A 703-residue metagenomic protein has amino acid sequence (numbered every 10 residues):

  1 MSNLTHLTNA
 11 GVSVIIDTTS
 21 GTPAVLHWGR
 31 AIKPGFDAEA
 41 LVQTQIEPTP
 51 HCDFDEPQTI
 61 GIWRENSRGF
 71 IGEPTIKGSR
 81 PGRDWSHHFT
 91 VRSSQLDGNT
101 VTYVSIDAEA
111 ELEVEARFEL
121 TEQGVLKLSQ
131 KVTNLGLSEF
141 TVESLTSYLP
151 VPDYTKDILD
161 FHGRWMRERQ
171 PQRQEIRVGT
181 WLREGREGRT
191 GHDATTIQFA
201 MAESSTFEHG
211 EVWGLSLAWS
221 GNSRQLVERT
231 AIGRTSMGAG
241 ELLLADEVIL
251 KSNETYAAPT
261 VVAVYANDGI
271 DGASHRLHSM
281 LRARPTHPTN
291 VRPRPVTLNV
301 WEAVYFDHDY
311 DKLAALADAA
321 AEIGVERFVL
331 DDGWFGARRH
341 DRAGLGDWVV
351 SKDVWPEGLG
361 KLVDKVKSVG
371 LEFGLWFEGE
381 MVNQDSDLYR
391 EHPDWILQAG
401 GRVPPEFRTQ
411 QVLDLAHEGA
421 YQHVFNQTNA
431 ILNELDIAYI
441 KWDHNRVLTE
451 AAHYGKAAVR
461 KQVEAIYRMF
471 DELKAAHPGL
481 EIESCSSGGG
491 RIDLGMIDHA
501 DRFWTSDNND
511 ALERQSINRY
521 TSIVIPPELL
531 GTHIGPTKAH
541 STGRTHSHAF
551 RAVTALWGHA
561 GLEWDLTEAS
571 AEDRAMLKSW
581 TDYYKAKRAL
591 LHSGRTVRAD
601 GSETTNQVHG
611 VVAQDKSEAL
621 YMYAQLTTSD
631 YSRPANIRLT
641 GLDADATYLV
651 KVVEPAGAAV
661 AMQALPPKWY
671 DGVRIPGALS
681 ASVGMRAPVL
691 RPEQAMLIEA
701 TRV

Functional and structural regions predicted by a protein language model:
N3-V14, T22-E228, T647-A661: Polysaccharide-binding surfaces and accessory modules of carbohydrate-active proteins
G11, F199, S602-A644: Carbohydrate-binding surface patches
G11, Q130, N253, L298 (+5 more regions): Conserved, mostly hydrophobic/aromatic
F54-H88, F207-S223, V264-P288, V325-D332 (+2 more regions): Glycine-rich, aromatic-flanked loop segments that form ligand/cofactor-binding clefts across common enzyme folds
V248-N267, E693-A700: Short Pro-Gly-centered flexible turn/kink motifs
V291-N426, Y439: Aromatic-lined carbohydrate-binding/catalytic grooves of carbohydrate-active enzymes
P356-G358, H392, I396-A549, H559-W564 (+1 more regions): Active-site neighborhood of glycoside hydrolase catalytic domains
T627-V703: C-terminal beta-sandwich/jelly-roll accessory domains of carbohydrate-active enzymes
